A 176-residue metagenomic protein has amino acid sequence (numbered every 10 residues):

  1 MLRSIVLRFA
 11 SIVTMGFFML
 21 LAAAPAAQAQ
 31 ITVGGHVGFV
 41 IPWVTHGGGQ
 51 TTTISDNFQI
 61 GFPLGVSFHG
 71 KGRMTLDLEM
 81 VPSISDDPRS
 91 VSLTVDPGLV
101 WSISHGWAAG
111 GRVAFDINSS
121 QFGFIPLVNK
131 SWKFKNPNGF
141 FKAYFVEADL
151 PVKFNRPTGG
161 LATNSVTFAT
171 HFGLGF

Functional and structural regions predicted by a protein language model:
M1-T32: Cleavable N-terminal export/targeting peptides
L20-G38, N129, P137-K142: Outer-membrane beta-barrel biogenesis signature
P25-R73, E79-P82, T158, T163-F176: Short glycine/proline- and aromatic-enriched beta-strand/turn motifs that initiate or cap beta-hairpins
G35-G48, M74-D86, G106-S119, K142-R156: Transmembrane beta-strand segments that form the barrel wall of outer-membrane beta-barrel proteins
F39-I41, I60-F68, P97-W101, G111-V113 (+3 more regions): Residues on the lipid-exposed face of transmembrane beta-strands in outer-membrane beta-barrel proteins
I54, S90-T94: Amphipathic alpha-helical hairpins
S67-R73, S104-A108, K133-P137, F141 (+1 more regions): Outer-membrane beta-barrel channels and translocator barrels
F122-F176: A charged, solvent-exposed segment within the mature domains of Sec-exported extracytoplasmic proteins
